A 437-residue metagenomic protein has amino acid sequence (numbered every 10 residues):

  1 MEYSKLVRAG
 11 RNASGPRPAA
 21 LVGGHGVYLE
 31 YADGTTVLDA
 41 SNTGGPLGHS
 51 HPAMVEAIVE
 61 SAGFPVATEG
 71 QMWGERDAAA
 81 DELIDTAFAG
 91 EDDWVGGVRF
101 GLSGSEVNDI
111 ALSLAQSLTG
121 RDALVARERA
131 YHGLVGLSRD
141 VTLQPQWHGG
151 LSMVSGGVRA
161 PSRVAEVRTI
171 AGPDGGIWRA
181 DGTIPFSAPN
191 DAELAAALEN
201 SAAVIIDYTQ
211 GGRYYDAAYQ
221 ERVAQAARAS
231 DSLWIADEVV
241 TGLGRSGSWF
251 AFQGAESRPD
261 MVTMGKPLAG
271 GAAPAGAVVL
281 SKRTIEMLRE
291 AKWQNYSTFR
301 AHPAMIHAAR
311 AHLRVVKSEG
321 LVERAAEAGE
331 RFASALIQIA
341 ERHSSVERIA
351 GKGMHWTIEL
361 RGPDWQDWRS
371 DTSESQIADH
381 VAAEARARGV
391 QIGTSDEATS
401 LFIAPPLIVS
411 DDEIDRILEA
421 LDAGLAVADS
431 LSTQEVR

Functional and structural regions predicted by a protein language model:
M1-R437: Conserved N-terminal phosphate-binding loop of PLP-dependent enzymes in the Aspartate aminotransferase
